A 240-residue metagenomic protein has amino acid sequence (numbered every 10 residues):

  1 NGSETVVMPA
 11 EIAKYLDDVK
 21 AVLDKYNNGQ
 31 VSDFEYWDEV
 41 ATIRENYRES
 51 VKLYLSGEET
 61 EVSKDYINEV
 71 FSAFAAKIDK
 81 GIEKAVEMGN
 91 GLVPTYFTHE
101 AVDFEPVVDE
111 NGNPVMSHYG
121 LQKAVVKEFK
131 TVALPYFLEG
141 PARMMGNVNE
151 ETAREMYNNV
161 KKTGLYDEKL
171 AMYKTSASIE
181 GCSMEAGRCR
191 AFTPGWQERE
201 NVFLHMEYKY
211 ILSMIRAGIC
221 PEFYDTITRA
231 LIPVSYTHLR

Functional and structural regions predicted by a protein language model:
N1-K25, G29-Q30, F203-K209, S213-I232: Extended amphipathic alpha-helical segments enriched in small hydrophobics
E11-N201: Extended glycan-interaction surfaces of carbohydrate-active proteins
T163-Y166, A230-V234: A short structural micro-motif
T237-H238: Conserved small/polar residues in nucleotide/adenosyl-binding loops
